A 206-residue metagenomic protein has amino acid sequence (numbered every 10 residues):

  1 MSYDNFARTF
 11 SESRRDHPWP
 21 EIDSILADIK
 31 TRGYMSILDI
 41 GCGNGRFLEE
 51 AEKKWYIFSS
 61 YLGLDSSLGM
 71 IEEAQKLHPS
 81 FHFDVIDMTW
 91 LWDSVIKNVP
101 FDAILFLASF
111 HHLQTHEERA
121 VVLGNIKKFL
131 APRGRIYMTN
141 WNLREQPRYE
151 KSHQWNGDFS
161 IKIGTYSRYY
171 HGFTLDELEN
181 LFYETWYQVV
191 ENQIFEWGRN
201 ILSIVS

Functional and structural regions predicted by a protein language model:
M1-L38, G43-V95, E117, R135-S206: Class I (Rossmann-like) S-adenosyl-L-methionine-dependent methyltransferase catalytic domain, capturing the SAM-binding
Y34, F101-D102: Local beta-strand N-terminus motif with an aromatic residue
L105: A conserved beta-strand element that flanks and buttresses the S-adenosyl-L-methionine
A108-H112: Short catalytic micro-motifs in class I SAM-dependent methyltransferases
A120-P132: A short glycine-rich, Lys/Arg-flanked "PGG" loop and its adjoining helix->strand segment in the class I
